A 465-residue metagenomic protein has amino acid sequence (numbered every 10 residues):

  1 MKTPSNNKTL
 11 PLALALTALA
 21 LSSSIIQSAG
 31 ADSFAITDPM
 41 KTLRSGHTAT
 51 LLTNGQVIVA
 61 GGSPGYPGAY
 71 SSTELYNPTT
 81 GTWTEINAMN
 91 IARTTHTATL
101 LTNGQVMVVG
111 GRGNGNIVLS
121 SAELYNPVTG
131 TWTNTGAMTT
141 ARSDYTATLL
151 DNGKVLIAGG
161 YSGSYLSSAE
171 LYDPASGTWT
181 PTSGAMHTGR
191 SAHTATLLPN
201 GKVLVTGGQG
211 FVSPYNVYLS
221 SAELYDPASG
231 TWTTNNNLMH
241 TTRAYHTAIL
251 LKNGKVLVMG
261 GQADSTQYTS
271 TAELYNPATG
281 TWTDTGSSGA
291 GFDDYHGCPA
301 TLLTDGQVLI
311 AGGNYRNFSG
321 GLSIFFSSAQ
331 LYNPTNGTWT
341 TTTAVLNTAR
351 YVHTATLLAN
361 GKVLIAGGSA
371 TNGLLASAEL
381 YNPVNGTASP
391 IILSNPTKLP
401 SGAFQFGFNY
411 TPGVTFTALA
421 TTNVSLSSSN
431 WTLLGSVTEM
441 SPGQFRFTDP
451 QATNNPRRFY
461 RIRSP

Functional and structural regions predicted by a protein language model:
K2-S389: Kelch-like beta-propeller repeat domains
N385-P465: Short, composition-biased motifs enriched in small/polar/acidic residues
